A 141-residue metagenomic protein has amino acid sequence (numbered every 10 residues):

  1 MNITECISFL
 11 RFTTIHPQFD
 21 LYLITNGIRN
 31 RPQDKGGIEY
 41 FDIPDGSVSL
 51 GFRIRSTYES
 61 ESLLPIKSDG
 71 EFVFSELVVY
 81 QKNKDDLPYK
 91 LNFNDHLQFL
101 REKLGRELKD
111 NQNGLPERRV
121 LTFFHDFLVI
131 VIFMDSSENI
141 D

Functional and structural regions predicted by a protein language model:
N2, T14-S68, L91-D141: A cross-family detector of function-defining hotspots
S8-R11: Glycine-centered C-terminal helix-capping/turn motifs at helix ends
L77-L91: Terminal, regulation- and interaction-focused segments at domain boundaries
